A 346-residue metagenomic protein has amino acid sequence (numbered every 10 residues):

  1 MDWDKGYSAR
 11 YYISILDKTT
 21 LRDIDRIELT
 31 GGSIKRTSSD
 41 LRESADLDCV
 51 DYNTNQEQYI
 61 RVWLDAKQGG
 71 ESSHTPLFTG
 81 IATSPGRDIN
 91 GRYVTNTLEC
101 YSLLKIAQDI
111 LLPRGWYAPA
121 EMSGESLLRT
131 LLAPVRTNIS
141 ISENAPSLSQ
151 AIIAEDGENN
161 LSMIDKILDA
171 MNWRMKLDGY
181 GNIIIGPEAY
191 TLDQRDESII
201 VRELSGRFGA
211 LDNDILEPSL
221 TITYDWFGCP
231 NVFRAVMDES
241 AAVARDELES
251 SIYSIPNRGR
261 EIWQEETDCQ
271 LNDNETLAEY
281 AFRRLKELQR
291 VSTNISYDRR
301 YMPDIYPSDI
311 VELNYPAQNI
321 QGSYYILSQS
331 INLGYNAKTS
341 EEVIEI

Functional and structural regions predicted by a protein language model:
M1-I15, D165, D169, L177-G179 (+3 more regions): Acidic, small/polar-enriched beta strand-loop surface segments
M1-R114, K166-N172, E197-I200, L204-S219 (+1 more regions): Assembly/oligomerization scaffold segments
L47, F233, E341-E342: Well-ordered beta-strand positions enriched in small/hydrophobic/aromatic, beta-favoring residues
C49-N55, A145, R300-D304: Short, surface-exposed secondary-structure edge patches
E57-W63, E121, D156-G157, S308: Glycine-centered loop/turn motifs
Q68-C100, L177, V311-E342: Short beta-strand and beta-hairpin "edge-sheet" elements
R92-Y224: Charged- and aromatic-enriched interaction segments used to assemble and dock large macromolecular complexes
